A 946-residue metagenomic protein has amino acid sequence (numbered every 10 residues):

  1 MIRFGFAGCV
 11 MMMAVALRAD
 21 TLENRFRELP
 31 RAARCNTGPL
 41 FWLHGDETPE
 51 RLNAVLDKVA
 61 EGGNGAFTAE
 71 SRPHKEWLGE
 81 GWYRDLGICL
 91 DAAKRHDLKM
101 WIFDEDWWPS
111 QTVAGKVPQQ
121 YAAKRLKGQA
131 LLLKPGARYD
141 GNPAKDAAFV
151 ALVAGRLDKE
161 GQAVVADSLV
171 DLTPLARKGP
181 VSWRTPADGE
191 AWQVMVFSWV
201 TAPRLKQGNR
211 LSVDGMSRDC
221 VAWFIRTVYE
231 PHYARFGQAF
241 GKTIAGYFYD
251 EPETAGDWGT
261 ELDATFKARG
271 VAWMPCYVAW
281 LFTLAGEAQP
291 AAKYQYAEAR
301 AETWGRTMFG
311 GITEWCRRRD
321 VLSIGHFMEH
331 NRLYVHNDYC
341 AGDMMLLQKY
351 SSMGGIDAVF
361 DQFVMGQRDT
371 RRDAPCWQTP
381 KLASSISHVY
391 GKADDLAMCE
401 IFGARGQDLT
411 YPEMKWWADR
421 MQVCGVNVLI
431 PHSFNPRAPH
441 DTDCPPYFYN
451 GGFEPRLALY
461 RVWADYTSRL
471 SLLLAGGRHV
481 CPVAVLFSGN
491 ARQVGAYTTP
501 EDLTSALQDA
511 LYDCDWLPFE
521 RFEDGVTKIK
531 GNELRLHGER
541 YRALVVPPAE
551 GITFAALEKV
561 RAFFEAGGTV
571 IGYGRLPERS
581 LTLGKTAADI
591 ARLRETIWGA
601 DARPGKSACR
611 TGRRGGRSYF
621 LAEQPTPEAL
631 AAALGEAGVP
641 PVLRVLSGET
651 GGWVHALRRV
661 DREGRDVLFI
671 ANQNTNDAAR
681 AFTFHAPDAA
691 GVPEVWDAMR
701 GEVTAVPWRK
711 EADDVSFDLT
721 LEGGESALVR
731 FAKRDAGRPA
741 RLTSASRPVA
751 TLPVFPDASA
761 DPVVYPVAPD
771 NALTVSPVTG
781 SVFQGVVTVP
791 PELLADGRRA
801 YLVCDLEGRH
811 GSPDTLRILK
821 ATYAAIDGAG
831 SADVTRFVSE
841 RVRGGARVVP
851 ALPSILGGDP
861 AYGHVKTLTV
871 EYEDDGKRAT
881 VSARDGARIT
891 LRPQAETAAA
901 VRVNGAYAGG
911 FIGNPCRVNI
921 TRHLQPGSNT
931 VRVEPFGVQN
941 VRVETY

Functional and structural regions predicted by a protein language model:
M1-F6: Bacterial N-terminal signal peptides that target proteins for export
V10-R18: Hydrophobic h-region of N-terminal signal peptides that target proteins for export in Gram-negative bacteria
D20-C35, E50: N-terminal carbohydrate-binding accessory modules
A33-G38, T48-N53, A66-F67, W77-G115 (+8 more regions): Carbohydrate-binding surfaces of carbohydrate-active enzymes
A69-A187, V196-A222: Acidic/aromatic-lined carbohydrate-recognition and catalytic surfaces of CAZymes acting on diverse glycans
A202-R204, D735-G737, F936-R942: Short acidic/polar inter-strand loop motif in beta-rich domains
R809-P813, I826-G844, G858, Y862 (+1 more regions): Beta-strand-rich ligand-recognition modules
S812-A895: Extracellular, modular beta-sheet/disulfide-rich ectodomains of secreted and cell-surface proteins
